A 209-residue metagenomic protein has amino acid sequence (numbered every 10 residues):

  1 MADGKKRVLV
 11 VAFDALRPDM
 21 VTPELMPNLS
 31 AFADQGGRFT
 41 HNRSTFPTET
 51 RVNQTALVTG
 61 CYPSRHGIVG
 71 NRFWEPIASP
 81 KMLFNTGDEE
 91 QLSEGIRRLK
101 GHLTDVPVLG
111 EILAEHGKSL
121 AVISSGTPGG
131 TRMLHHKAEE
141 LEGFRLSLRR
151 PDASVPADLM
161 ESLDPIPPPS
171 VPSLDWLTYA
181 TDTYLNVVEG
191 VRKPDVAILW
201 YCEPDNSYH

Functional and structural regions predicted by a protein language model:
M1-G4, A138: Basic/polar N-terminal segments that are highly enriched at the extreme N-terminus, encompassing both cleavable
D3-K5, V106-P107: Short hydrophobic "helix-edge" motifs at membrane interfaces and signal-peptide entry regions
G4-K6, D19-E24, Q35, N85-G87 (+1 more regions): Generic detector of short, locally flexible boundary/turn motifs and exposed helical patches
K5-V21, A31-F32, L57, L113 (+2 more regions): Beta-strand elements within well-structured catalytic alpha/beta cores of enzymes that handle phosphate/sulfate esters
V11, L16, E24-P27, V108 (+1 more regions): Generic recognition of stable, solvent-exposed alpha-helical segments in well-folded globular domains
V11-A15, F39-T40, T50-N53, T86-R97: Glycine-/proline-rich flexible loop or hinge segments
V21-I68, R72, S119-A121: Short, structured active-site-proximal loop/turn typified by the sulfatase FGly-forming signature C/S-X-P-X-R
C61-Y62, G67-H209: His/Asp/Glu-rich, glycine-adjacent segments that coordinate divalent cations and/or stabilize oxyanion chemistry on
